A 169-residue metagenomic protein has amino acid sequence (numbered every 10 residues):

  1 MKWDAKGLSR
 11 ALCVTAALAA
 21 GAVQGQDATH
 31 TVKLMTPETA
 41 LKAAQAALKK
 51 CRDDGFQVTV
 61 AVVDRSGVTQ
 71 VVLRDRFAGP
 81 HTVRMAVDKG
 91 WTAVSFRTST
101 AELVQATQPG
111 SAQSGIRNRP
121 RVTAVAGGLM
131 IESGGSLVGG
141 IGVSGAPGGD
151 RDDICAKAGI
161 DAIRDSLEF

Functional and structural regions predicted by a protein language model:
M1-L12: Bacterial N-terminal signal peptides that target proteins for export
A20-A22: N-terminal signal peptide c-region/cleavage motif recognized by signal peptidases
G25-F169: Flexible, solvent-exposed loop/hinge segments and secondary-structure transition points
